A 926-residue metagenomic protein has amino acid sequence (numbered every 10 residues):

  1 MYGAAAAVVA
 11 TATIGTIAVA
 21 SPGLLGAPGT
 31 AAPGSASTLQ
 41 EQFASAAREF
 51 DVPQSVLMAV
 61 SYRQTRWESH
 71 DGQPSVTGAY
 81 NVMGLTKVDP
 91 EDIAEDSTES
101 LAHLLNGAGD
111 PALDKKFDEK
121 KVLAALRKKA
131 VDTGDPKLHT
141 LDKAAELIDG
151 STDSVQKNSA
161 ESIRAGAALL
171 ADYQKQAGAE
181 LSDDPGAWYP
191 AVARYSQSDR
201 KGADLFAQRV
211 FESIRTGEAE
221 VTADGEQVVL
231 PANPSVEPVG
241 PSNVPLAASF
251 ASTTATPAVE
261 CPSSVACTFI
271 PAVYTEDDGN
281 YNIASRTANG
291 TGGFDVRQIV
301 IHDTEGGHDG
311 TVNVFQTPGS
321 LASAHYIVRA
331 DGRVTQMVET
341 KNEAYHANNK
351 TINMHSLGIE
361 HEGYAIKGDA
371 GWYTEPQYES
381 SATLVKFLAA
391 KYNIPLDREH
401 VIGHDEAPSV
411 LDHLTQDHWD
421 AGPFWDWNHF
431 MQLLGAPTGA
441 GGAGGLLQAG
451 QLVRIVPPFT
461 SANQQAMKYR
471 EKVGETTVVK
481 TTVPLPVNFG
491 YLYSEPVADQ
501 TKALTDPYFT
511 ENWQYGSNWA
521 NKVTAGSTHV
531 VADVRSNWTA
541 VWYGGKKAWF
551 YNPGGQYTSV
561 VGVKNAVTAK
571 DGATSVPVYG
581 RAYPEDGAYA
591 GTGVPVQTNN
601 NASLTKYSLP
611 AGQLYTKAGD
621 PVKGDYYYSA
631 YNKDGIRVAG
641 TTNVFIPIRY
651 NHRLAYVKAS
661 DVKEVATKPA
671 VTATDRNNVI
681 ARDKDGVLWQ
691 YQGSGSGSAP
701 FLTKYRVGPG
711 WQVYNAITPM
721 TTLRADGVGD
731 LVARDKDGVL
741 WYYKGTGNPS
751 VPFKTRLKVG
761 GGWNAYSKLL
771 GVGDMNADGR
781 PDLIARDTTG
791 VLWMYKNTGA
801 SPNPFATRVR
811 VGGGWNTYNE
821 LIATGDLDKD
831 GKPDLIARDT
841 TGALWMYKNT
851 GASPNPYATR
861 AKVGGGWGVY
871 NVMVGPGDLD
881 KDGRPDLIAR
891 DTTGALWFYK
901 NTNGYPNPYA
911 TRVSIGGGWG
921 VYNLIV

Functional and structural regions predicted by a protein language model:
M1-A31: Secretory targeting and sorting signals
G29-P33, Q42-R48, I148-A160, G178-S182 (+7 more regions): Second-shell loop/turn segments in exported
P33-T38, E226-N348, K546-K547, N552-G554 (+1 more regions): N-terminal catalytic cores of peptidoglycan-degrading enzymes
G34-T216: Catalytic glycan-binding domains that act on GlcNAc-containing polysaccharides
R200, F206-P271, D369-T481: Basic/polar, cationic surfaces and motifs that engage anionic cell-wall and phosphate/carboxylate ligands
I455-P457, Y543-T592, T641-A670: Boundary regions of SH3-family modules and the immediately adjacent low-complexity/disordered segments in eukaryotic
W519-G555, P610-E664: SH3/SH3-like beta-barrel superfamily modules
K668-V926: Trp/Gly-enriched beta-strand/coil motifs that build multi-repeat beta-propeller-like domains and related W-rich binding
